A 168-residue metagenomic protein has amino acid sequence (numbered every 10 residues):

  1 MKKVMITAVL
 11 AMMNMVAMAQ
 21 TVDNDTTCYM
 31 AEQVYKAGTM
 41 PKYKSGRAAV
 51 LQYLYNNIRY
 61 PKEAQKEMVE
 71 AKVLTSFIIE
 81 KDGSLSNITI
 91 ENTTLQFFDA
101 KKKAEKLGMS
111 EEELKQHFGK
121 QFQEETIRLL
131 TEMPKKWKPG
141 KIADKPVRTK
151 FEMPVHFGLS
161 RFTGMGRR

Functional and structural regions predicted by a protein language model:
V4-T7, M18-R168: Charge-biased low-complexity segments
N14-V16: N-terminal signal peptide c-region/cleavage motif recognized by signal peptidases
